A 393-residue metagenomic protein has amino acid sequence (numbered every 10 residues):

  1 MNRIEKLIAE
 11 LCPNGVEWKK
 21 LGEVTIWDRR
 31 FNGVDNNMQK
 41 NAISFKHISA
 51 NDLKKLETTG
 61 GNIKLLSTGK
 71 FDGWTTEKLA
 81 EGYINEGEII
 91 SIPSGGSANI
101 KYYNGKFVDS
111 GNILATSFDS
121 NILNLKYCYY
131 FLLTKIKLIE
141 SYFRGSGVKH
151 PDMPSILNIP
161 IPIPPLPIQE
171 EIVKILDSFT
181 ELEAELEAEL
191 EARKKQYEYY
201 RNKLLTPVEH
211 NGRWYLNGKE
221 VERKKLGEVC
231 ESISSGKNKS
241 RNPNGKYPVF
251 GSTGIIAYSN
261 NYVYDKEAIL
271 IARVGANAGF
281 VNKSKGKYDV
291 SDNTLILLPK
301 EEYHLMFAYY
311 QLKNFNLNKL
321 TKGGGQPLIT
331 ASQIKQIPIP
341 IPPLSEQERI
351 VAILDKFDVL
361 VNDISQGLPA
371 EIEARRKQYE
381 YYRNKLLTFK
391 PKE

Functional and structural regions predicted by a protein language model:
M1-E393: Charged, alpha-helix-forming regions
